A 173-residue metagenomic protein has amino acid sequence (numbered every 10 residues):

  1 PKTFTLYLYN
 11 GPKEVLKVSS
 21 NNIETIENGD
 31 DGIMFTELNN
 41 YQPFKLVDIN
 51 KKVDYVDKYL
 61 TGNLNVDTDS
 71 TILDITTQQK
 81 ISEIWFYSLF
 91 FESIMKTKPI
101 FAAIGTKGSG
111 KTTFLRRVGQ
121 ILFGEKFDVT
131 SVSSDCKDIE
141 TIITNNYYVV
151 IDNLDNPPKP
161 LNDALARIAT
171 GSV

Functional and structural regions predicted by a protein language model:
P1-D30: Intein modules and their embedded homing endonuclease domains
L6, A102, G110, N153 (+1 more regions): Glycine-centered small-residue hotspots that permit tight backbone geometry or close packing
L16-S19, T112, P158-P160: Short helix/loop capping segments that flank catalytic or ligand/cofactor-binding pockets
N21-N145: P-loop NTPase catalytic core of nucleic-acid-dependent motor ATPases
F123, N162-V173: Conserved catalytic/switch belt of AAA+ P-loop NTPases
T130-K137, L154-N156, S172-V173: Conserved Walker
D152-L154, A164: Walker B catalytic acidic pair
